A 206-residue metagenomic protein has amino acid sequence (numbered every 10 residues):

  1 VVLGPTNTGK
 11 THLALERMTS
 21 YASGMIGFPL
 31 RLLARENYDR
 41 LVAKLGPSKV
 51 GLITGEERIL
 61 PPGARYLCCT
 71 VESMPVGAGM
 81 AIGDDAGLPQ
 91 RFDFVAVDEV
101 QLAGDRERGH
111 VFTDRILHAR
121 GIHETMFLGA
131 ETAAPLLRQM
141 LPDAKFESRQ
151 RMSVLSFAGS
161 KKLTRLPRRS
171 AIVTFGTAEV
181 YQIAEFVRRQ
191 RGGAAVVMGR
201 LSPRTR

Functional and structural regions predicted by a protein language model:
V1-L13, Q139-D143: Walker A/P-loop
N7-S23, R40-K44, L163-R165: Walker A/P-loop NTP-binding motif
L13, R17-M18, V111, L117-A119 (+1 more regions): Conserved interdomain hinge at the start of the Helicase C-terminal
A22-N37, T125-L128, R165-M198: Conserved strand-helix element at the start of the C-terminal RecA-like helicase core
L41-R91: Inter-Walker segment of RecA-like/P-loop motor cores
G51-I53, E57-G63, Q182, G193-R206: Conserved helicase ATPase core of P-loop NTP-dependent helicases/translocases
V71, D98-V100: Walker B catalytic acidic pair
F94, Q101-K162: Post-DEXD/H (motif II) to motif III coupling segment of the RecA-like Helicase ATP-binding lobe
